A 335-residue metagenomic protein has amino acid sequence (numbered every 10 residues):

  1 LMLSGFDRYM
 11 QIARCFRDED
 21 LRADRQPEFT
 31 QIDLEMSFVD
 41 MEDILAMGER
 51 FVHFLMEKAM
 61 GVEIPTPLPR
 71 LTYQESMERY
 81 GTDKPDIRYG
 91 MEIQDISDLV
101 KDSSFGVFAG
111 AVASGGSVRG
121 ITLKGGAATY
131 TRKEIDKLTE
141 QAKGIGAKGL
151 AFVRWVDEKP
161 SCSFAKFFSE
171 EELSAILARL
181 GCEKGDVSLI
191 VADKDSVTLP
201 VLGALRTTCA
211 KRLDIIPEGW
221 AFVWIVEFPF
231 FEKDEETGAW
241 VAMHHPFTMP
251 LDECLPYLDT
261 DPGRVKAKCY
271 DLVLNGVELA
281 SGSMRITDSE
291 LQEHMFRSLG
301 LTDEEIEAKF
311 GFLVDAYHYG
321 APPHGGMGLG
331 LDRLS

Functional and structural regions predicted by a protein language model:
L1-S335: Class II aminoacyl-tRNA synthetase catalytic cores and aaRS-like
